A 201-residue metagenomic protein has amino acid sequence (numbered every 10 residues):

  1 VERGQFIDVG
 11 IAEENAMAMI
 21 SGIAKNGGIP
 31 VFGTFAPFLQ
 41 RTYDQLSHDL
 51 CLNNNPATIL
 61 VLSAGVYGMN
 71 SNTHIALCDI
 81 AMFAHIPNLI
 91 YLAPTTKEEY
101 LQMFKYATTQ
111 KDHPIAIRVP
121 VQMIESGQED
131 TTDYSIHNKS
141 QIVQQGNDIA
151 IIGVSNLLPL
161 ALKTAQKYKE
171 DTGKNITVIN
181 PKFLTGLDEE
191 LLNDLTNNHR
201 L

Functional and structural regions predicted by a protein language model:
V1-A16: Anionic-ligand anchoring segments at beta-strand to alpha-helix junctions in alpha/beta enzyme folds, i.e., glycine
V1-R3, H48, D130-T132, L187-N198: Short glycine/threonine-rich loop-to-helix capping motif typified by GTGT followed within a few residues by an Asp-Pro
E2-G4, N55, P87, K174: A short helix-to-beta-strand connector/capping loop
D8, A161-R200: Generic long, charged, amphipathic alpha-helical segments
I11-N15, S21-A150, P159, K169: Conserved thiamine diphosphate
T34, G153, P181: Short glycine-centered, acidic/aromatic-flanked micro-motifs in structured strand/loop junctions that mark active-site
A150-I152, T177: Conserved beta-strand elements of the Class I
V154-S155, K167: C-terminal transmembrane helical bundles of large multi-pass transporters and their helix-start/helix-kink determinants
